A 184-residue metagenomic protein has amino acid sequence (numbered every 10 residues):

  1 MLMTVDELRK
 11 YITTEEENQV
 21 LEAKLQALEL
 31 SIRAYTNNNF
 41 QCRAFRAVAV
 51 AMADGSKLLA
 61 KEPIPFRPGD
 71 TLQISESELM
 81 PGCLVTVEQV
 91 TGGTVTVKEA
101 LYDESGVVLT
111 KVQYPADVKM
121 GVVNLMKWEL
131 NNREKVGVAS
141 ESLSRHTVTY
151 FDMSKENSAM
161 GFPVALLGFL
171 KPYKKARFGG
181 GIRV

Functional and structural regions predicted by a protein language model:
M1-M120, N124, W128, R133 (+1 more regions): Conserved short "hinge" loops at termini or chain/domain junctions
V136-N157: Contiguous, low-complexity intrinsically disordered segments that are highly enriched in charged residues
